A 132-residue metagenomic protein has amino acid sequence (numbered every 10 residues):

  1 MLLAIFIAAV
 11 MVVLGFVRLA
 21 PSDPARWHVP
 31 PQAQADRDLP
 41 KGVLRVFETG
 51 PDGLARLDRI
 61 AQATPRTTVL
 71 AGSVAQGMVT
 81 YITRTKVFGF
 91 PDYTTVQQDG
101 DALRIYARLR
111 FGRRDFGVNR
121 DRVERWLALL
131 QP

Functional and structural regions predicted by a protein language model:
L2-A4, V13-P132: Ser/Thr-rich, low-complexity intrinsically disordered terminal regions
